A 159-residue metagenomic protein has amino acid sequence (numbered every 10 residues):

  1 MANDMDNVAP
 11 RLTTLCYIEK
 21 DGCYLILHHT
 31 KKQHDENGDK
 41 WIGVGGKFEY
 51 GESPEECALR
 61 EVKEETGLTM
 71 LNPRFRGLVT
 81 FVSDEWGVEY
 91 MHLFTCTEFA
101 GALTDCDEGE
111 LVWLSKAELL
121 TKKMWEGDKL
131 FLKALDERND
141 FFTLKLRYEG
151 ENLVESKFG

Functional and structural regions predicted by a protein language model:
A2-L25, K47: Conserved N-terminal beta-strand and adjoining loop/helix that marks the start of the Nudix/MutT-like hydrolase domain
N3-D4, R76-S83: Short, solvent-exposed loop/turn elements at beta->coil junctions and helix N-caps that rim active or binding pockets
L12-T14, G22, E89-H92, G109 (+1 more regions): Change "...and in nucleic-acid phosphodiester-cleaving endonucleases..." to "...and in nucleic-acid processing enzymes
E19-C23, K32, E49, T97-A102 (+1 more regions): Short, charged/polar surface micro-motifs in flexible loops or helix N-caps
H34-D39, V88-Y90: A conserved beta-turn-beta hairpin within the catalytic core of GNAT-like acetyltransferases that forms part
G38-V44, S53: Short, surface-exposed acidic-centric catalytic microdomains
F48-L71, F81-L135, V154-G159: Unchanged
D140-G159: Acidic/histidine-enriched, glycine/proline-rich intrinsically disordered or flexible terminal extensions
